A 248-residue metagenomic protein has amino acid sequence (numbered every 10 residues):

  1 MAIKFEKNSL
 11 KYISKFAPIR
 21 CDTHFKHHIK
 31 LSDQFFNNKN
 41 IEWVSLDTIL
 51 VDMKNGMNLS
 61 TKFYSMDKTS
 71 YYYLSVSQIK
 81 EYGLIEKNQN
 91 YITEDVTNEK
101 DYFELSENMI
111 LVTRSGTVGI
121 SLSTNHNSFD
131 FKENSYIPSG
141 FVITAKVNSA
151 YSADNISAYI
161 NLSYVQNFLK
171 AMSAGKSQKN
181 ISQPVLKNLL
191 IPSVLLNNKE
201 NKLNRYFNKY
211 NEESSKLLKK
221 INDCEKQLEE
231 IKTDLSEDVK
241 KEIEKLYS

Functional and structural regions predicted by a protein language model:
M1-N58, L195-S248: Non-catalytic DNA-recognition/assembly elements of restriction-modification systems
V44-K62, S77-E107: Sequence-specific dsDNA recognition surfaces
L59-K68, A171-S173: Short coil/turn segments at secondary-structure boundaries
K68, Y72-Q78: Compositionally biased, charged N-terminal/linker segments
V76, K100-F103, E107-I160: A short beta-sheet element
E133-I143, S173-N198: A short glycine-rich beta-alpha junction/loop motif
D154-K176: Short, positively charged
